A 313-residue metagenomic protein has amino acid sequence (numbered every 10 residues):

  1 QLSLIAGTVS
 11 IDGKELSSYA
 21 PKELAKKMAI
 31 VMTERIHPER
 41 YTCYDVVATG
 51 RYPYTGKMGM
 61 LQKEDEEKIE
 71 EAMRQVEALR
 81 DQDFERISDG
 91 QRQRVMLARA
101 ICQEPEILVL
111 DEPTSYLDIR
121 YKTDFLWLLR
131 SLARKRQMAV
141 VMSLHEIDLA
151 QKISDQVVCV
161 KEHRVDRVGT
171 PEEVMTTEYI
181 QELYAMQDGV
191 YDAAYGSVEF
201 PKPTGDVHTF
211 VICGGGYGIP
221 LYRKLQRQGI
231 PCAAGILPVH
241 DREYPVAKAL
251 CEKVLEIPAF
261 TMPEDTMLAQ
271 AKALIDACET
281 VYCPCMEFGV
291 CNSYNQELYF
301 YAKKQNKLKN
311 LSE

Functional and structural regions predicted by a protein language model:
G7-E15, L24: Conserved ABC transporter NBD signature motif
D83-I87, Q91: Conserved ABC ATPase signature
E104: Conserved catalytic motifs of ABC-family nucleotide-binding domains
L108-E112: Catalytic Walker B motif of ABC-type/P-loop ATPase nucleotide-binding domains
T123-R136: Helical segment within the ABC ATPase nucleotide-binding domain
E162-H163: Conserved ABC ATPase "signature" C-loop
A185-D265, C283-P284, G289-N292, K307-E313: ABC ATPase nucleotide-binding domains
